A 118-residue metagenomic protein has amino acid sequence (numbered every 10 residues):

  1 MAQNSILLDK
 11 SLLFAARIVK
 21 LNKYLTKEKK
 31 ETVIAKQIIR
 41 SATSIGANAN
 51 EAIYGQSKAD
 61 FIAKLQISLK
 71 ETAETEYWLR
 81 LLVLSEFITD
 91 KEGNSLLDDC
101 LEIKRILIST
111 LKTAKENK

Functional and structural regions predicted by a protein language model:
M1-A47, E51, G55-K118: Short, C-terminally biased terminal segments at protein or domain edges
